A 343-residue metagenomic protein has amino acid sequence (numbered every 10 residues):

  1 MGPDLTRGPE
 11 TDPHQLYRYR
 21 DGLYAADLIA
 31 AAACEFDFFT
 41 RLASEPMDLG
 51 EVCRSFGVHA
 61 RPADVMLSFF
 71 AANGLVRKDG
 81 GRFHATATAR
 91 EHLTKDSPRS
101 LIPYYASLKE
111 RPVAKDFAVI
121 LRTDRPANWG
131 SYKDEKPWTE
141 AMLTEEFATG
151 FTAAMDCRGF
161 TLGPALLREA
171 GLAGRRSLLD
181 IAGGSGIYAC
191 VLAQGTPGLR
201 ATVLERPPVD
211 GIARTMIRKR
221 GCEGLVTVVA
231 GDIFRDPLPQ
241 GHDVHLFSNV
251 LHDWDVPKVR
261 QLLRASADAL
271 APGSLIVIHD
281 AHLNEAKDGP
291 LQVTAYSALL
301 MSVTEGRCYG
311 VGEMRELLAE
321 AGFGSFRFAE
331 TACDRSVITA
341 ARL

Functional and structural regions predicted by a protein language model:
M1-R77, L172, S177-L343: Alpha-helical subdomain
G2-T6, H14-R41, R54-S55, R61-R176: Conserved Class I S-adenosyl-L-methionine-dependent methyltransferase catalytic core
